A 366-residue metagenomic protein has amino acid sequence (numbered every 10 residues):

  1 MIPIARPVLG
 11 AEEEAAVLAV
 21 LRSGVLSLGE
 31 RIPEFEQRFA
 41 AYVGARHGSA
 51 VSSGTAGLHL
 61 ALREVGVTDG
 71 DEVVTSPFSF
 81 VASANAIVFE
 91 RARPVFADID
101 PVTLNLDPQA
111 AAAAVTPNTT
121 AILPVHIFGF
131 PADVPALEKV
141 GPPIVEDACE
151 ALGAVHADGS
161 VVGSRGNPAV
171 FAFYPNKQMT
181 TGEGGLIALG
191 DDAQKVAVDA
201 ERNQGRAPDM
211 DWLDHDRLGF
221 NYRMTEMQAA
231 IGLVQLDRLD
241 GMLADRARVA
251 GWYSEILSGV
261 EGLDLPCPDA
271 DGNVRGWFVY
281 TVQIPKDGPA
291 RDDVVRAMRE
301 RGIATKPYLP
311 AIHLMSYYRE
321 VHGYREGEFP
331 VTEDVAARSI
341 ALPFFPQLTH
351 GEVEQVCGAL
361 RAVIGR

Functional and structural regions predicted by a protein language model:
M1-L26, E30, P343: N-terminal "arm"/small-domain region of PLP-dependent enzymes with the aminotransferase-like
V25-E72, A86-E90, F96-D98: Phosphate-binding glycine-rich loop
P33-Q37, A45-G48, Q109, A121-V125 (+3 more regions): PLP-dependent aminotransferase class I/II
F39, G57, A61, V65 (+10 more regions): Hydrophobic packing within well-folded, soluble alpha/beta domains
S79-A84: Conserved coil-to-alpha-helix start sites within the AMP-binding
R93-T103, K306: Short beta-strand->loop structural element characteristic of the AMP-binding/adenylate-forming
V102-T181, L186-L189, A193, A290: Active-site phosphate-binding strand-loop segment of PLP-dependent enzymes
